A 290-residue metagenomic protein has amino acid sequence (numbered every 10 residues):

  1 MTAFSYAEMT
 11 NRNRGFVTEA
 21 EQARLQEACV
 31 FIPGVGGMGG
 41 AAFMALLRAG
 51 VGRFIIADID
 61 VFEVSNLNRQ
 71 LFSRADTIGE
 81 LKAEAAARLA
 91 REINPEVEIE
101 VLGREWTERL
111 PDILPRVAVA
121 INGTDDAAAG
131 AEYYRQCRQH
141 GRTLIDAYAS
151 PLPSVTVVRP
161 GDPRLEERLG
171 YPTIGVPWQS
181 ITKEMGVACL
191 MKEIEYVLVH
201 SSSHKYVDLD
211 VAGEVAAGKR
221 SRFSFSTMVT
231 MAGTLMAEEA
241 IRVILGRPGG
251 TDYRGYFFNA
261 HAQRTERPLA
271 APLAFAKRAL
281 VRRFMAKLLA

Functional and structural regions predicted by a protein language model:
M1-F31, V64, G255: N-terminal charged helix/coil linker that caps or initiates catalytic domains
I32-G34, A57: Conserved N-terminal Rossmann-fold NAD(P)-binding element of oxidoreductases
M38-G39: Hydrophobic/small residue at the entry helix of a nucleotide-binding pocket
L46: Aromatic pocket-lining residues of Rossmann-like dinucleotide-binding sites
V51-N94: Glycine-rich phosphate-binding loop and adjoining beta1-alpha1-beta2 segment of Rossmann-like nucleotide-binding folds
A83-V119, T124-A131: A structured beta-alpha segment of the ubiquitous adenosine-cofactor-binding alpha/beta core
R116-T227, A260-A290: E1/E1-like adenylate-forming module used to activate ubiquitin-like modifiers and sulfur-carrier proteins
S221-I244: Mid-domain beta-loop-alpha active-site segment that forms a flexible, acidic cofactor/metal-binding surface
